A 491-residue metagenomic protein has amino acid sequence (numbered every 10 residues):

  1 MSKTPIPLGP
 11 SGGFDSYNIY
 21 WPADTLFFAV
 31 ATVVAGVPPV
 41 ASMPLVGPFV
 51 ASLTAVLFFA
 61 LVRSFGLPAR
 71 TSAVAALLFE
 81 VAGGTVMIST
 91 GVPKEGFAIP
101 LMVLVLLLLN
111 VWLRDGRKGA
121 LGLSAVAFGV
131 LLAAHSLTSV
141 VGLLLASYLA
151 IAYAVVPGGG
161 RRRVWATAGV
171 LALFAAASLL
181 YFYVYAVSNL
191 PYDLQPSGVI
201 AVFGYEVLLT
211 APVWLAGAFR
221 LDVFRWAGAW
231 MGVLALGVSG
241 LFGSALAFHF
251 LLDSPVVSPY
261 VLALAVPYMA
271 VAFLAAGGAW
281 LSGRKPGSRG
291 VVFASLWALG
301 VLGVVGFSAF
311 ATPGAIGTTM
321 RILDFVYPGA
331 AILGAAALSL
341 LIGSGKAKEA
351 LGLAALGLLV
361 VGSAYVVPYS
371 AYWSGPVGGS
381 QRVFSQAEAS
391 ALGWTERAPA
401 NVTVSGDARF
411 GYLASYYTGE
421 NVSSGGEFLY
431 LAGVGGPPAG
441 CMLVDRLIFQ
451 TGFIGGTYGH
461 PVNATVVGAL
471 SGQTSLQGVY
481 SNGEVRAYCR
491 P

Functional and structural regions predicted by a protein language model:
M1-V103, M320, D324-F325, V377-R382: Active-site lumenal/periplasmic loops and adjacent helix-entry segments of GT-C-fold, multi-pass membrane
L45, A73-L77, K118-V126, L143 (+3 more regions): Hydrophobic alpha-helical transmembrane segments
F49, L53, G96-L104, F203-L208 (+2 more regions): Membrane-embedded alpha-helical segments of multi-pass membrane proteins, especially the transmembrane helices
T54-V62, L101-L113, L144-A152, P212 (+2 more regions): Transmembrane alpha-helical segments
V56, E95, L341-P491: Extracytoplasmic
T90-A98, K118-G278, K285-P286: Transmembrane catalytic cores of multi-pass membrane glycosyltransferases and polysaccharide-assembly enzymes
E95, V140, Y260-A276, G314-G343: Hydrophobic/aromatic-rich transmembrane helices and adjacent perimembrane loops
G300-T318: Transmembrane-helix signature of polytopic, lipid-linked glycan biosynthesis machinery
